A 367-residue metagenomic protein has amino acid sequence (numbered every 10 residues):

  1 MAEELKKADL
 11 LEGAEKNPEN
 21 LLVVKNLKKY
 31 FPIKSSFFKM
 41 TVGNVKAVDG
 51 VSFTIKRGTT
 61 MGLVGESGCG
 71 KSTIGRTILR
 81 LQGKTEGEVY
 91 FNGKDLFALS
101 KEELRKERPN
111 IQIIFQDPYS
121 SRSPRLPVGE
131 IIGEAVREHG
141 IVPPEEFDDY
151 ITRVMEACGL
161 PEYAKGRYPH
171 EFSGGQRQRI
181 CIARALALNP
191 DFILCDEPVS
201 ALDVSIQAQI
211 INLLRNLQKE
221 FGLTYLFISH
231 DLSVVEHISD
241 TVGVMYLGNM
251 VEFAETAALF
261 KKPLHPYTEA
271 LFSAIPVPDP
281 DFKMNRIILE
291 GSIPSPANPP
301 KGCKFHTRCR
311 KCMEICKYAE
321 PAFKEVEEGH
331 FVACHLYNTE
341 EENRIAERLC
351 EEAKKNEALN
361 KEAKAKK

Functional and structural regions predicted by a protein language model:
E4-N20, I33-K39, E255-N360: Short catalytic/signature loops enriched in Gly
F38-T41, L96-Q112, E138, A258-P263 (+1 more regions): ABC ATPase NBD coupling module
G87-D95: Conserved ABC transporter NBD signature motif
D95, E145-Y163, F272: Conserved ABC ATPase "signature" region
Y168-F172, Q176: Conserved ABC ATPase signature
A187-D191: A short, proline-enriched helix->beta-strand linker immediately N-terminal to the Walker B motif in ABC-type P-loop
P198-L202, I206-M284: P-loop NTP-binding/switch modules centered on Walker-like glycine-rich loops
